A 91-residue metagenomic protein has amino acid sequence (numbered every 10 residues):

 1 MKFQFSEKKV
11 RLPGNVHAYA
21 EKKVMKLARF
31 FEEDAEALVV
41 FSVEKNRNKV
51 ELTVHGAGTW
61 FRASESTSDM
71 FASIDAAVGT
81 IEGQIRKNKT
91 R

Functional and structural regions predicted by a protein language model:
M1-R91: N-terminal, polar/charged subdomain of small-to-medium soluble alpha/beta proteins
